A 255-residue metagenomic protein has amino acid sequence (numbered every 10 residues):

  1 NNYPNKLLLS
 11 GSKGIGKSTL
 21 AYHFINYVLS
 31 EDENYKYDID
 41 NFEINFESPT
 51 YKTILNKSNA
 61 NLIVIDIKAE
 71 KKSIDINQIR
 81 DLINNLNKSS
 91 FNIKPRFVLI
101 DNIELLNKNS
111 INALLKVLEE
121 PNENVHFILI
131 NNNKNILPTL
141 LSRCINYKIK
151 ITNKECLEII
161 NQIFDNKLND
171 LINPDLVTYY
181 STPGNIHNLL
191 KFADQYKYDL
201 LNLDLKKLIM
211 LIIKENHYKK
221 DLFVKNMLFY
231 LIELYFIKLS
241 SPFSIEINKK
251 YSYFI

Functional and structural regions predicted by a protein language model:
N1-Y27, E33-I54, E123-H126, N133-I255: Charged, glycine-rich active-site and insertion segments that engage polyanionic ligands
S10-G11, V64-A69: A short hydrophobic beta-strand->loop->alpha-helix junction that borders the nucleotide-binding pocket of P-loop NTPases
S48-I54, D75-F97, L105, K116: Conserved alpha-helical scaffold flanking the Walker A/P-loop in AAA+ ATPase domains
A69-I76, I103, Y147: Flexible beta-alpha connector loops of hexameric P-loop NTPases
N87, N112-L129: Conserved catalytic/switch belt of AAA+ P-loop NTPases
V98, I130: Conserved D-loop beta-strand region of ABC ATPase nucleotide-binding domains
D101-L105, N112-L115, E119, K134: Catalytic acidic motif of RecA-like/P-loop NTPases
